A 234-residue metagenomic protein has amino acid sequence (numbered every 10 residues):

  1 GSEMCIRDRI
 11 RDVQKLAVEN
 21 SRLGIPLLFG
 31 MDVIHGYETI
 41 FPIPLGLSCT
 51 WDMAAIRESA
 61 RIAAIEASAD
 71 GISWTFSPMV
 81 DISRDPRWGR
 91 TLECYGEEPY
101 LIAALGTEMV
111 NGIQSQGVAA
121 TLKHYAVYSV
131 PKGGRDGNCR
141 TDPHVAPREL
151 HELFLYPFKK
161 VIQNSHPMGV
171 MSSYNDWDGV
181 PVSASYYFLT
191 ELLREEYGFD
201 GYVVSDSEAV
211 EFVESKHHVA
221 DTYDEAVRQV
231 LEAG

Functional and structural regions predicted by a protein language model:
G1-G234: Glycoside hydrolase catalytic-domain context in secreted enzymes
